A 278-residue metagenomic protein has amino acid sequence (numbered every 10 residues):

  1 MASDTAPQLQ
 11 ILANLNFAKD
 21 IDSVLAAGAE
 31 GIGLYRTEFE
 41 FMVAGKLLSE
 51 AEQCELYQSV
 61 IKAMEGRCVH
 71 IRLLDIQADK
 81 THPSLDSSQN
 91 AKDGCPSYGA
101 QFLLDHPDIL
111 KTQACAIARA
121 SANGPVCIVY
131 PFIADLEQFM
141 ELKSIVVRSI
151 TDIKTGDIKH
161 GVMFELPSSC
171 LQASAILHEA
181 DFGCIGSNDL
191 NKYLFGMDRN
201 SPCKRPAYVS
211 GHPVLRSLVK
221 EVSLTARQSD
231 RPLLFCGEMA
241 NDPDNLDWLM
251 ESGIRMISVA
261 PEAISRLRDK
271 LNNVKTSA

Functional and structural regions predicted by a protein language model:
M1-A278: Conserved alpha/beta-domain cores
